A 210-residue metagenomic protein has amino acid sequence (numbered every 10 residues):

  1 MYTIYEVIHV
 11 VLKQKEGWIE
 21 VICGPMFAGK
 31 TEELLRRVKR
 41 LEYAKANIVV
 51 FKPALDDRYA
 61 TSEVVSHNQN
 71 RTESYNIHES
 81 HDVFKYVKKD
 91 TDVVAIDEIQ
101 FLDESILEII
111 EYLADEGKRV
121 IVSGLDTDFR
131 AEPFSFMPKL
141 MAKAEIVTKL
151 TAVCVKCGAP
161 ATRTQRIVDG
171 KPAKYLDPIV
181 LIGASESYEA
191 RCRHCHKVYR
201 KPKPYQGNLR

Functional and structural regions predicted by a protein language model:
Y2-K88, D128-K139, K149-A152, A173-K174 (+2 more regions): Conserved P-loop
T91-V93, E116-S123: Loop/turn-to-beta-strand initiation segments
E98, G124: Walker B catalytic acidic pair
I99-I109, F129-F134: Conserved ATPase-coupling elements of RecA-like P-loop NTPase cores
I110-D115: Conserved catalytic/switch belt of AAA+ P-loop NTPases
A144: Short basic (Lys/Arg) and small-residue
T151-P172: Conserved AAA+ ATPase core "coupling" helix
